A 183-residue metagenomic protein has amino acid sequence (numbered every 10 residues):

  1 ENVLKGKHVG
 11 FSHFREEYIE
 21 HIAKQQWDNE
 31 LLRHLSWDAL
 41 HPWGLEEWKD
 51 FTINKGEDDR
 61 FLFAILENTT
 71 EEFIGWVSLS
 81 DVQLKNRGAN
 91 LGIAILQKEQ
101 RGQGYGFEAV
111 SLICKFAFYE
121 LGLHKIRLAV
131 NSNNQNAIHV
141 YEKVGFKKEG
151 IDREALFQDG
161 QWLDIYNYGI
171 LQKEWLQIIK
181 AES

Functional and structural regions predicted by a protein language model:
E1-E99, W162-L163, I170-S183: GNAT-family acyltransferases
F14, F116-F118, F146: Conserved hydrophobic/aromatic "anchor" residues that stabilize well-ordered secondary structure elements
Q97-E99, Q103, S132-N133: Active-site acidic-Proline motif in GNAT/NAT acetyltransferases
G102-F116, I138-K143: Conserved acetyl-CoA-binding loop-helix of GNAT-fold acetyltransferases
G106, V110, N133-A137, E154-D159: Short glycine/proline-centered loop/turn elements that form peptide/ligand docking sites
Y119-A129: Conserved GNAT acetyl-CoA-binding A-motif
R127-V130, K147-L163: Conserved catalytic-core motifs of GNAT/GCN5-like acyltransferases
Y141, F146, Y168: Conserved active-site tyrosine of GNAT-family acetyltransferases
